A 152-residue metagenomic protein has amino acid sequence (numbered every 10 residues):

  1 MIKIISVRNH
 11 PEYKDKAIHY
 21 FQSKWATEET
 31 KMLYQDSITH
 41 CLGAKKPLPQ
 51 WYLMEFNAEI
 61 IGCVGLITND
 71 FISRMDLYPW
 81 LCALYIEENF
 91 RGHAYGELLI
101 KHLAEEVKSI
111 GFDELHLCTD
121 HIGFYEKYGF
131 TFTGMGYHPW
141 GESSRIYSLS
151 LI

Functional and structural regions predicted by a protein language model:
I2-A17: A short beta-loop-alpha structural element at the N-terminal edge of CoA-dependent acyl/N-acetyltransferase catalytic
A26-L53: Active-site rim helix/loop that mediates acceptor-substrate recognition in acyltransferases
P49, E142-Y147: Short hydrophobic/aromatic beta-strand or adjacent loop that forms the aromatic wall/cage of a ligand/substrate-binding
L53, E59-N69, W80, Y85: Conserved beta-strand in the GNAT
F90-H102: Conserved acetyl-CoA pyrophosphate-binding loop and the N-cap/start of the following alpha-helix in GNAT-like
E106: Short alpha-helical functional segments enriched in proximate histidine and acidic residues
S109, D113, T119-S143: Conserved active-site alpha-helix within GNAT-family acetyltransferase domains
